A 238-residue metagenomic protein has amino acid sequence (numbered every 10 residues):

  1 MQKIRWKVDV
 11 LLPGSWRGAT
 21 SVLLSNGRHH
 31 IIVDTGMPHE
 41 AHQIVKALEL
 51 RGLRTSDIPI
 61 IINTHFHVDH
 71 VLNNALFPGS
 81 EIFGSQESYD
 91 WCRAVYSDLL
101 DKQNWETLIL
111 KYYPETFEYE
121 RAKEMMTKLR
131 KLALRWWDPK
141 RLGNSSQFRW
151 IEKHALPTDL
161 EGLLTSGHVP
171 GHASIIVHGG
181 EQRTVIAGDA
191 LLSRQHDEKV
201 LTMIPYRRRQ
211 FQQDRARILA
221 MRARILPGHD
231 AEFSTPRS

Functional and structural regions predicted by a protein language model:
M1-L50, S174-L192: Conserved beta-strand hairpin/beta-sheet module of binuclear metal-dependent hydrolase folds, prominently
L12-P13, L164-S166: Short Gly/Pro-enriched turn/cap motifs at secondary-structure boundaries
H30, I61, E81, V185 (+1 more regions): Hydrophobic "anchor" residues on beta-strands that sit immediately upstream of conserved functional sites
P38-H39, K131-P139, A155, E161-L164 (+1 more regions): Metallo-beta-lactamase
A41-S88: Active-site metal-binding motif and surrounding structural segment of the metallo-beta-lactamase
F83-E87, T165, G228: Generic beta-sheet signal
Q86-D90, A190-S193: Short, acidic/turn-prone active-site loops that include or flank metal/cofactor- and phosphate-binding residues
E87-L164, Y206-A223: Metallo-beta-lactamase
